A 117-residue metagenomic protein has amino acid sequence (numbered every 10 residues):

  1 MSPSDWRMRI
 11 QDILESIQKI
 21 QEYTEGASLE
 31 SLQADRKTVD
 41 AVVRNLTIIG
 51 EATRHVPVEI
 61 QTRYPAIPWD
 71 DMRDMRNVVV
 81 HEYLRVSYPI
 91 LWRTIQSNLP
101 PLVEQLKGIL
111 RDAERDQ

Functional and structural regions predicted by a protein language model:
M1-Q117: Solvent-exposed interaction patches of small proteins and small membrane subunits
